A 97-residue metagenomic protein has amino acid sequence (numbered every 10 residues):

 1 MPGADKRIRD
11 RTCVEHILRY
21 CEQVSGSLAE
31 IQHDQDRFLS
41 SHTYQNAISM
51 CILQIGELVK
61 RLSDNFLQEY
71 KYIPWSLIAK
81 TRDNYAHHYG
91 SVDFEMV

Functional and structural regions predicted by a protein language model:
M1-V97: Solvent-exposed interaction patches of small proteins and small membrane subunits
